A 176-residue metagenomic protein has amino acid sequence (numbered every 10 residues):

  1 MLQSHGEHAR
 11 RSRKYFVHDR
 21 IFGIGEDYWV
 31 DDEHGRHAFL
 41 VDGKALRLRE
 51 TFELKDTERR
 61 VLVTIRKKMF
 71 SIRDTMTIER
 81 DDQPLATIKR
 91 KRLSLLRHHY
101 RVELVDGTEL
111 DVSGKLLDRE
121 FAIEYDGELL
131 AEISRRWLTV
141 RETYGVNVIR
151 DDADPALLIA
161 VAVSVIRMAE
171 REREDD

Functional and structural regions predicted by a protein language model:
M1-D176: Intrinsically disordered, low-complexity proline/glycine-rich segments
